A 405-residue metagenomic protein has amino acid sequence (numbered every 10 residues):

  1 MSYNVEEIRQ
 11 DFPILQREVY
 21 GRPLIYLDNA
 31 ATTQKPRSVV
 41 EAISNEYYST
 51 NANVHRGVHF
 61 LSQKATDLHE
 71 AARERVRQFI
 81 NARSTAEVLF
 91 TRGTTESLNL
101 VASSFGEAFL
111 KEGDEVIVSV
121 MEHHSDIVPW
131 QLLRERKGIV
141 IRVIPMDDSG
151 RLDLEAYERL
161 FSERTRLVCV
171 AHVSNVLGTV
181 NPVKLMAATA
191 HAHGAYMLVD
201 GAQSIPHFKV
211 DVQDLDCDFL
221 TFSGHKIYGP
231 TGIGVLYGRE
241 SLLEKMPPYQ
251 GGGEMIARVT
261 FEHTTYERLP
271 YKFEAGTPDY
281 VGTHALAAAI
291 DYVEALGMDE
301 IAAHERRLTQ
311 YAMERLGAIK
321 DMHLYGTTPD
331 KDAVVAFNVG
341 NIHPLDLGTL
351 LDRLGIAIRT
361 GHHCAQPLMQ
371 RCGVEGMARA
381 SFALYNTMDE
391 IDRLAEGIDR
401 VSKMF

Functional and structural regions predicted by a protein language model:
M1-F405: Pyridoxal 5′-phosphate
